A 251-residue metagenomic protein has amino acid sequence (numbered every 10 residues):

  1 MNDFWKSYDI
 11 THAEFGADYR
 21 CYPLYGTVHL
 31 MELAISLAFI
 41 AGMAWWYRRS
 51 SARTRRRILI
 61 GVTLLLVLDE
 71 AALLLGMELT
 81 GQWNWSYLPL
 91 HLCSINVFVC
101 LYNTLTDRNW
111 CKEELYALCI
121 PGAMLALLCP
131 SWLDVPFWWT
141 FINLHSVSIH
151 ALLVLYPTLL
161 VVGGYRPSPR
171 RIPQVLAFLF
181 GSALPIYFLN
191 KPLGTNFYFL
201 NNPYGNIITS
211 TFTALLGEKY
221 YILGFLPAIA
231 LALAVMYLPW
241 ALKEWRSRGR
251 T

Functional and structural regions predicted by a protein language model:
M1-R56: N-terminal topogenic module of multi-pass integral membrane proteins
A17-I35, L193-L233: Membrane-interface transmembrane-helix boundary segments in multi-pass integral membrane proteins
H29-I35, G81-C93, L115-Y116: Structural signature of hydrophobic alpha-helical transmembrane segments
A41-W45, C100, L152-P169: Alpha-helical transmembrane segments in multipass membrane proteins, preferentially the mid-helix core
W46-L59, L105-E113, G163-P173: Membrane-interface helix-boundary motifs at transmembrane edges
R56-G61, Y87-H91, K112-I120: Cytoplasmic-side transmembrane-helix entry/capping segments in multi-pass membrane proteins
L65-L75, C119-S131, L179-L189: Aromatic-anchored segments of alpha-helical transmembrane domains
L105-Y156: Membrane-proximal helix-loop-helix units in multi-pass membrane proteins
